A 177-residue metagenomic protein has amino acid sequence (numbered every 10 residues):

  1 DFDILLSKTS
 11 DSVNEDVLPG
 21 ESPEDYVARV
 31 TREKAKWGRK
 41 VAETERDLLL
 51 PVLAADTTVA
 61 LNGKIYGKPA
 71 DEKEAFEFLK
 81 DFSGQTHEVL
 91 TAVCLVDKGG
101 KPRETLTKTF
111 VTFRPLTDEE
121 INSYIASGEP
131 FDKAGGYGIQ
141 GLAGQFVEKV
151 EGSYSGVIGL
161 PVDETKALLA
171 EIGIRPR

Functional and structural regions predicted by a protein language model:
D1-P51, K64, A170-R177: N-terminal polybasic phosphate/anion-binding patch
D1-S12, V52, C94-K101, D132-G144: Mobile beta-alpha loop/short-helix "lid" or hinge segments that flank ligand
D11-E15, T58, G99-T107, V150: Acidic/polar active-site rim loop that often engages polyanionic ligands
T31, D56, A75, V93 (+1 more regions): Residue-level signal for inorganic ion chemistry
T57-H87, P115: Active-site-adjacent loop/tail segments of enzyme domains
A60, C94-D97, R114, V147-K149: Short beta-strand-to-turn element immediately C-terminal to the catalytic PLP-Schiff-base lysine in fold type I
F76-F82, T91-E104, K108-T109: Anionic-ligand binding region
Q85, K108-R177: GST superfamily/GST-like fold recognition
